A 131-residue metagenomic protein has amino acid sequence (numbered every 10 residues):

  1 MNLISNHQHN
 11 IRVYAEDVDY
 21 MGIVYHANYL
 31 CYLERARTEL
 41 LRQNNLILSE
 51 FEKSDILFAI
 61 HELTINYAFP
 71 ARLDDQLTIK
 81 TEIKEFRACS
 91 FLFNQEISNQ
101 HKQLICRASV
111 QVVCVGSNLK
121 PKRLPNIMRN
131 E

Functional and structural regions predicted by a protein language model:
N2-I60, G116-E131: Hot-dog-fold acyl-thioester-processing enzymes
L3-S5, H9, R42, R72-L73 (+1 more regions): HotDog/MaoC-like acyl-thioester-processing domains
D19-M21, T64, S98: Intrinsically disordered, low-complexity regions of eukaryotic proteins
E62-Y67, I79-K80, L92, S109: Short structured motifs
